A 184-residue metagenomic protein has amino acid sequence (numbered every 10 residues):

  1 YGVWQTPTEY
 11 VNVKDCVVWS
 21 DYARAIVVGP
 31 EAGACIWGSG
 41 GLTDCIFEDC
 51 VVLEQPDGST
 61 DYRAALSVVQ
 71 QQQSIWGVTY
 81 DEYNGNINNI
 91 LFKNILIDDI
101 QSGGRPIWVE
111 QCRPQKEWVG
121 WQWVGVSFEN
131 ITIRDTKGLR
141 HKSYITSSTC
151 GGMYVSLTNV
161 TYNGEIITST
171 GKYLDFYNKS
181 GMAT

Functional and structural regions predicted by a protein language model:
Y1-T184: Extracellular/periplasmic carbohydrate-active domains that bind, remodel, or depolymerize complex polysaccharides
